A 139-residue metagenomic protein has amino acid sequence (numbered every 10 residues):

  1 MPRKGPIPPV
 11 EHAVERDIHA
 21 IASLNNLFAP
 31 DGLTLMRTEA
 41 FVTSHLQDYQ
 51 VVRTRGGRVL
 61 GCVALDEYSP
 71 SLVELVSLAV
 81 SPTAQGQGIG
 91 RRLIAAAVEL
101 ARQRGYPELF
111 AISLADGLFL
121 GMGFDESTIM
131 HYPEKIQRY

Functional and structural regions predicted by a protein language model:
P2-M36, R53-T54, R58, E74: Short amphipathic alpha-helix that is part of the acyltransferase structural core
A13, F110-A111: Small/polar loops that bind or transfer phosphate-bearing groups
D17, S71, L114-A115: A generic "binding-loop/recognition-motif" signal
M36-Q50, T54-R55, G61-V80: A conserved beta-strand-loop-helix scaffold within acyl/acetyltransferase catalytic domains
L78-Q85, L114: A short, internal acetyl-CoA/4′-phosphopantetheine-binding micro-motif in the GNAT/acyltransferase core
G86-A101, A111: Conserved acetyl-CoA-binding loop-helix of GNAT-fold acetyltransferases
Q103, P107, S113-Y139: Conserved active-site alpha-helix within GNAT-family acetyltransferase domains
